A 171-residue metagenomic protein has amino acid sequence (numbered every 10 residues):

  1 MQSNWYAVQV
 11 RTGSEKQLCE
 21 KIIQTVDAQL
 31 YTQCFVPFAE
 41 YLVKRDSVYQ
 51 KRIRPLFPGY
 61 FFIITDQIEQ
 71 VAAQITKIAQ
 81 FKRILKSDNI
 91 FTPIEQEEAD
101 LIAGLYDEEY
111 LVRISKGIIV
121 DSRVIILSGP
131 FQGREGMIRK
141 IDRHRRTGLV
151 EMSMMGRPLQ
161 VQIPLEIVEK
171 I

Functional and structural regions predicted by a protein language model:
M1-R123, R145, L149-I171: Acidic-enriched and Gly/Ser
S3-N4, L127-E135: Short coil-to-beta-strand transition motifs
G129-F131, I141-R146: Short, conserved beta-turn/loop elements at beta-strand boundaries and strand-helix junctions
